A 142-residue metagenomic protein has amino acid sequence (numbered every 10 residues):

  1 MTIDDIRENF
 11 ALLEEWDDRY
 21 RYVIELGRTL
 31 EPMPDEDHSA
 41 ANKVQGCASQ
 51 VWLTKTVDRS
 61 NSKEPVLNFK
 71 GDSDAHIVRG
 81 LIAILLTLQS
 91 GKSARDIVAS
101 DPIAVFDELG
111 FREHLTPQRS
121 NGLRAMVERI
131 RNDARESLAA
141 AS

Functional and structural regions predicted by a protein language model:
M1-Q50, V57-N61, A104-S142: N-terminal intrinsically disordered, cationic/polar leader segments that include organellar targeting peptides
I24, V66, A99-P102: Short hydrophobic/aromatic-rich motifs at helix boundaries and adjacent loops
V57-H76, L86-S90: Conserved interaction-surface patches within small, structured recognition/assembly domains
S73, Q89-S90, D101, E113 (+1 more regions): Generic hydrophobic/packing signal
L81-I82: Primarily the active-site beta-strand->alpha-helix module of PP2C/PPM metal-dependent phosphatases, and frequently
G91-D107: Glycine-rich phosphate/pyrophosphate-binding loops and their adjacent beta-strand/loop elements at enzyme active sites
